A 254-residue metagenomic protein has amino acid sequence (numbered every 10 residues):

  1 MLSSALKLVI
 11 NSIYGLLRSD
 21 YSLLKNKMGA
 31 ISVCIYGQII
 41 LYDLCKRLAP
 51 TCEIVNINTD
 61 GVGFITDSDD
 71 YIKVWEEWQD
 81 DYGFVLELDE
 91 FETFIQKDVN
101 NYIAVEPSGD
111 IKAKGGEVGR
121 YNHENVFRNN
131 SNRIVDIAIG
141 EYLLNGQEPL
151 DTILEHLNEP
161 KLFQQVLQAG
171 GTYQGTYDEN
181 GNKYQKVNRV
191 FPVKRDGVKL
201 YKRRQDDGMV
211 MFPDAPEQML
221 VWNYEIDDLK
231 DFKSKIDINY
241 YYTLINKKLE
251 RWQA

Functional and structural regions predicted by a protein language model:
M1-D43, A49-P50, I65: Helical catalytic core of nucleic-acid polymerases
S3, K7, D69-A254: C-terminal, non-catalytic extensions of nucleic-acid polymerases
K25, N58-T59, V74-E76: Composition- and surface-driven signal marking solvent-exposed, interaction-prone regions in large proteins
Q38-C45, G63, I72-Q79, G83: Short, well-ordered alpha-helical packing segments
R47-L48, N56: Helix-rich, typically C-terminal accessory recognition domains appended to large enzymatic cores
P50-T51, Y82: Helix C-cap/helix->beta junction micro-motif
E53-N58, L88: Short beta-strand
D60-T66: A generic structural motif
